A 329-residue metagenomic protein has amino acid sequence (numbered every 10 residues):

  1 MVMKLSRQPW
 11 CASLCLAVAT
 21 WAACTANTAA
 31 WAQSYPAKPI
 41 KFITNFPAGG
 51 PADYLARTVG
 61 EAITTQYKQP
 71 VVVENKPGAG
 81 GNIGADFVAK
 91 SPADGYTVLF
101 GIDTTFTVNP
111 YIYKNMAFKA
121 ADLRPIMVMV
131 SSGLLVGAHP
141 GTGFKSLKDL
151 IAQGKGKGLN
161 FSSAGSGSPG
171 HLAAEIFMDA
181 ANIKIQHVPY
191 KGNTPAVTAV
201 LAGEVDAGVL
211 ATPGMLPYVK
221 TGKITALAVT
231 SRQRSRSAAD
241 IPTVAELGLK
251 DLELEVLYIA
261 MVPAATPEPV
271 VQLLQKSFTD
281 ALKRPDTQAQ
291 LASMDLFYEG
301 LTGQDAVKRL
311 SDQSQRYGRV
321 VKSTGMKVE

Functional and structural regions predicted by a protein language model:
M1-Q8: N-terminal secretory signal peptides that target proteins for export/translocation
P9-V18: Sec-dependent N-terminal signal peptides
V18-A30: C-terminal segment of classical bacterial N-terminal signal peptides
W31-D122, K157-N160, S166, N182-A207 (+3 more regions): N-terminal (or domain-start) structured segment
A37-P39, D179, K220, E268-E329: An extracytoplasmic/periplasmic, membrane-proximal ligand-sensing/linker region
K90-Y96, Y111-P195, V244, L257-Q290: Hinge/capping helix and adjacent helix->loop/strand transition within the periplasmic-binding protein
T105-Y113, I176-A180, A207-I241, G318: A ligand-binding cleft/hinge motif common to bilobed small-molecule-binding domains
